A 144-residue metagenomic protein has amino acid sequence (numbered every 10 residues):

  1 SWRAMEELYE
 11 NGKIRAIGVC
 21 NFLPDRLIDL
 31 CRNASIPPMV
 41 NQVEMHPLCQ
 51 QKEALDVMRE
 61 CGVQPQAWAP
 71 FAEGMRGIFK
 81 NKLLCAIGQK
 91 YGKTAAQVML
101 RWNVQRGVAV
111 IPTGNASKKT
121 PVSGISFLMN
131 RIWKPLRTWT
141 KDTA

Functional and structural regions predicted by a protein language model:
S1-A144: Beta/alpha (TIM)-barrel catalytic core signal, keyed to glycine-rich beta->alpha loops juxtaposed to Asp/Glu that bind
